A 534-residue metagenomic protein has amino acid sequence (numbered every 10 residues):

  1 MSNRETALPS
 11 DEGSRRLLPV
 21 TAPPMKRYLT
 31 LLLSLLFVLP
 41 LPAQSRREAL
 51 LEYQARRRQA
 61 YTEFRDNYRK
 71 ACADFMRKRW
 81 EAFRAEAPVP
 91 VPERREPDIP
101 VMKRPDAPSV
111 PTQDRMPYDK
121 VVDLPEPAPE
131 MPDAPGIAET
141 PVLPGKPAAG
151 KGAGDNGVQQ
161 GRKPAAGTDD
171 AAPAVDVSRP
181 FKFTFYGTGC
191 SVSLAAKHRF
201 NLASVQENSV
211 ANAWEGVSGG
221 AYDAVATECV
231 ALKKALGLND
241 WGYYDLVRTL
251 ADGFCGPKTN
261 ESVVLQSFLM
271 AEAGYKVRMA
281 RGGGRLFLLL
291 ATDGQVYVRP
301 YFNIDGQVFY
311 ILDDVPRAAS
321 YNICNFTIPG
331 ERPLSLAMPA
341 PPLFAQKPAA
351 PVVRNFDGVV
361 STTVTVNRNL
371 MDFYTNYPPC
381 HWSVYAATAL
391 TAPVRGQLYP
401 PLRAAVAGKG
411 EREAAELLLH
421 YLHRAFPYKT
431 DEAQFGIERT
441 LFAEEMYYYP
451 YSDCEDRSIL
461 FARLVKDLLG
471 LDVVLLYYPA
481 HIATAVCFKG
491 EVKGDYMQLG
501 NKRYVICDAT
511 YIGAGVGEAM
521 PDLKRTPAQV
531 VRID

Functional and structural regions predicted by a protein language model:
K26-L32: Sec-dependent signal peptide recognition, specifically the positively charged N-region followed immediately by
L32-V38: Bacterial N-terminal signal peptides
Q54, R65, R69, A73-M76 (+1 more regions): Long, contiguous, compositionally biased segments that the model treats as domain-scale units
H198, N208-L246, S383-Y448: Secondary-structure boundary elements
G253-Q266, K429-K489: Active-site neighborhood of thiol-dependent amide/isopeptide-bond enzymes
E261-P393: Extended, non-transmembrane interaction/recognition domains
V277-G306, V406-K409, D456-D534: Hydrophobic/aromatic-rich core segments of domains that either
